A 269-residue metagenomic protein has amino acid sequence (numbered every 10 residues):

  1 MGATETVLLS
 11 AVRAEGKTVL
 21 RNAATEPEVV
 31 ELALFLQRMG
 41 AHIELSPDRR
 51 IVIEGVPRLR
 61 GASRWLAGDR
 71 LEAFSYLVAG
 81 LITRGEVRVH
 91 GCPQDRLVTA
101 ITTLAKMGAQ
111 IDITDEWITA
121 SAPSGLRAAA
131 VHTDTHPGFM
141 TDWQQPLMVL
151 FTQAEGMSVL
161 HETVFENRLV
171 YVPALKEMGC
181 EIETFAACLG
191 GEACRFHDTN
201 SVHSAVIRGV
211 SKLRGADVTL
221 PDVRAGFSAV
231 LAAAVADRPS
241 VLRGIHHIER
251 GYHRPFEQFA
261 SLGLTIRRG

Functional and structural regions predicted by a protein language model:
M1-G269: Short, structured segments at the rim of ligand-binding sites
